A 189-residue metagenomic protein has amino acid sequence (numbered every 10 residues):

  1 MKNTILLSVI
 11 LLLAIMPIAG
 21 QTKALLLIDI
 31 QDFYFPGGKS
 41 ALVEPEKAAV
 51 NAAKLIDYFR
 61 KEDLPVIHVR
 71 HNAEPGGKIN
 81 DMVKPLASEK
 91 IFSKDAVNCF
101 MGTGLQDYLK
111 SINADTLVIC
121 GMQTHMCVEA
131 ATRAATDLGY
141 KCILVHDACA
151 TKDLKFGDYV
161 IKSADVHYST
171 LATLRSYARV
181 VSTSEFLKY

Functional and structural regions predicted by a protein language model:
M1-T22: Bacterial Sec-dependent N-terminal signal peptides
Q21-G37: Short N-terminal segments immediately surrounding and downstream of signal-peptide cleavage
T22-A24, V50-K54, K61-E62, A73-Y189: Active-site-adjacent betaalpha module
P36-S40, K155-G157: Short acidic, glycine/proline-rich loop/turn micro-motifs
G38-F59, D63-V66: A short alpha/beta connector and helix-capping loop motif
E44-P45, H68-R70, K94-V97: Short, flexible loop segments at the rims of nucleotide/cofactor-binding pockets, characterized by
